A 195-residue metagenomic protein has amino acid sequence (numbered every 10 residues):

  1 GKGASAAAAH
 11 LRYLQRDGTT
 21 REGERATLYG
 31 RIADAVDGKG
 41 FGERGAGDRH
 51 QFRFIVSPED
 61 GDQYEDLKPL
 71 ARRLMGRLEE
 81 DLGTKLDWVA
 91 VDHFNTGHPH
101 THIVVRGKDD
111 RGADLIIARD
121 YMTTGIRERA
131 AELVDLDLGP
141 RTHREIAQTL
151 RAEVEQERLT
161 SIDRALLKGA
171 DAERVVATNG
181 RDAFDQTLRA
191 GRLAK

Functional and structural regions predicted by a protein language model:
G1-P99, I103-K195: N-terminal nicking endonuclease/strand-transfer module with a His-rich metal-binding environment and a catalytic Tyr
